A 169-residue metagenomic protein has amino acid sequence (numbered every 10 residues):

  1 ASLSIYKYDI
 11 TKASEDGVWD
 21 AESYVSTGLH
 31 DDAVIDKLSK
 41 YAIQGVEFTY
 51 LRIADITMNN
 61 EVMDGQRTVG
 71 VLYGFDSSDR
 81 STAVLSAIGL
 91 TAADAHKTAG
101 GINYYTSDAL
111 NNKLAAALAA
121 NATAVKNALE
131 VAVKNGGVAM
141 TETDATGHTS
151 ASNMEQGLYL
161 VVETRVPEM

Functional and structural regions predicted by a protein language model:
A1-M169: Solvent-exposed loop/turn and edge beta-strand elements of beta-rich ligand-binding domains
